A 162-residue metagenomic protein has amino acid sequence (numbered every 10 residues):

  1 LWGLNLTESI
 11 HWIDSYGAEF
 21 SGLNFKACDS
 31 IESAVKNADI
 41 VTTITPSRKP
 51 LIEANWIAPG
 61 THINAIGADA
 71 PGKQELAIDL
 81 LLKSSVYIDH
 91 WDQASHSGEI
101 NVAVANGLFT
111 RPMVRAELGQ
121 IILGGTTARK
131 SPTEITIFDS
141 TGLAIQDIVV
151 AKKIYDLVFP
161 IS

Functional and structural regions predicted by a protein language model:
L1-F20: NAD(P)-binding Rossmann-fold cofactor-contacting core
W2, I66, A144: Active-site-adjacent beta-strand anchor residues
Y16, N55, V158: Active-site catalytic pocket residues across diverse enzymes, especially alpha/beta-hydrolases
E19-G22, I161: Generic macromolecular interface patches on structured domains
S21-A103, L108: Rossmann-like adenosine-cofactor binding region
A70-S162: Adenosine-phosphate binding glycine-rich loop
